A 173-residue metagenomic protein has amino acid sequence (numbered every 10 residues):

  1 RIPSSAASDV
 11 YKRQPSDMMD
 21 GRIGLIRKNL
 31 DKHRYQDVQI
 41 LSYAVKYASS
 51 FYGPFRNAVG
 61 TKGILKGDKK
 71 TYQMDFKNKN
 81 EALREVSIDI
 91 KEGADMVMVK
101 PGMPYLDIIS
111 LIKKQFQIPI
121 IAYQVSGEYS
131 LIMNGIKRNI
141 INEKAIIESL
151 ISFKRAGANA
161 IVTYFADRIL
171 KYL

Functional and structural regions predicted by a protein language model:
R1-A7, Y11: Single conserved hydrophobic/aromatic residue that forms the stacking wall/gate of nucleotide- or nucleobase-binding
D9, L30-Q36, T61, G93-D95 (+2 more regions): Glycine-enriched alpha-helix->loop->beta-strand junction motifs that scaffold or abut catalytic
R13-P15, I40-Y43, V97-V99, I120-Y123 (+1 more regions): Hydrophobic faces of well-ordered beta-strands that scaffold small-molecule active sites in alpha/beta enzyme cores
D20-S50, Y105-L131: Alpha-helix-loop-beta-strand connector modules within alpha/beta enzyme cores
I23, V86-S87, I109, L150: Generic hydrophobic/aromatic pocket-lining and core-packing "Φ" positions
I26, D89, F153: Conserved, mostly hydrophobic/aromatic
K62-L83, I132-I147: Active-site mouth loops of central-metabolism enzymes
Q124-G135, E143-L173: Extended, intrinsically disordered, low-complexity segments
